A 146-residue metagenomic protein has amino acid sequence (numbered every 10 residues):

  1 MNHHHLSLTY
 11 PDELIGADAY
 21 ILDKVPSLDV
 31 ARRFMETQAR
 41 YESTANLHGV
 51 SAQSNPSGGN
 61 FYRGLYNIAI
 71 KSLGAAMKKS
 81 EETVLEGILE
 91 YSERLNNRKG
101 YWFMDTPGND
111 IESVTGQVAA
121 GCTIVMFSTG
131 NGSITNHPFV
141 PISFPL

Functional and structural regions predicted by a protein language model:
M1-H5, T9-L146: Anaerobic metallocofactor- and corrinoid-dependent redox/one-carbon enzyme cores, especially those from methanogenesis
